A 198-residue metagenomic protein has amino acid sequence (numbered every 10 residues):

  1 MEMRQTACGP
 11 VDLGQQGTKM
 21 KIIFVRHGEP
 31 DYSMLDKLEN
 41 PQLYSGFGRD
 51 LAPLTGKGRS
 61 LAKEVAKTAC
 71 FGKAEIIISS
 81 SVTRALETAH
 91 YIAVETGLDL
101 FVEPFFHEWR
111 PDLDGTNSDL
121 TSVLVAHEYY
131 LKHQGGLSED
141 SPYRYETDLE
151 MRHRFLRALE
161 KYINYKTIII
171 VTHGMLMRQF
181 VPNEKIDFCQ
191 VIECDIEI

Functional and structural regions predicted by a protein language model:
M1-M3: Methionine residue identity
D12-K21, V65-T68, F101-V123, N164 (+1 more regions): Acidic, low-complexity terminal tails and accessory targeting/binding regions of phosphate-metabolizing enzymes
K21-V102: Active-site-proximal alpha-helix that buttresses catalytic centers in soluble enzyme cores
D31, A85-L86, W109, L176-R178: Short, active-site-adjacent cap segments at secondary-structure transitions
D31-L35, E39-P53, E95-R154: Phosphate-handling substructures
C70-K73, Y162-K166: Glycine-rich phosphate-binding loop signature in dinucleotide/nucleotide-binding domains
R154-I163, I170-M175: His/acidic metal-ligating clusters that form di-metal
